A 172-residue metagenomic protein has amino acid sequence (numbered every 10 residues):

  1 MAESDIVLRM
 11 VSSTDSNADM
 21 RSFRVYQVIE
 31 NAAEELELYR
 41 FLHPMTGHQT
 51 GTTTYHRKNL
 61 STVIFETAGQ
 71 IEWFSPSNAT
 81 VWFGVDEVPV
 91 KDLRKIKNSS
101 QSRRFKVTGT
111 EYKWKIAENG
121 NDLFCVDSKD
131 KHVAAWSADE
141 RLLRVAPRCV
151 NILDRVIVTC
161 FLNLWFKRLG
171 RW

Functional and structural regions predicted by a protein language model:
M1-Y39, T46, T50, S99-R103 (+1 more regions): Low-complexity or membrane-interfacial segments used for flexible interactions
E30-Y39, N59-F65, G69, E87 (+1 more regions): Residue-level signal for glycine
R40-F41, E66, D92-L93, K115-I116: Intrinsically disordered, low-complexity regions enriched in proline, serine, glycine and charged residues
H43-P44, K58: Acidic/polar N-terminal loop/beta-strand segments that form early-domain functional surfaces
G47-Q49, V63, W73: Generic, well-ordered alpha-helical segments
S61, G69, A79, R148 (+1 more regions): Residue-level marker of intrinsically disordered, low-complexity segments enriched for small/polar residues
E66-S99: Helix-adjacent hinge/juxtasegments
